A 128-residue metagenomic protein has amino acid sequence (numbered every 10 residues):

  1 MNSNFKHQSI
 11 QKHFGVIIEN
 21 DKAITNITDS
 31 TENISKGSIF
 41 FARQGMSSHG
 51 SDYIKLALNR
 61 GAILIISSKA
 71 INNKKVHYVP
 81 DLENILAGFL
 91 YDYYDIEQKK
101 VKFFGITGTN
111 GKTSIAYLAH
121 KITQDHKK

Functional and structural regions predicted by a protein language model:
M1-G88, D92: N-terminal leader/targeting and accessory segments in enzymes
Q8-Q11, I85-K128: Phosphate-binding loop of NTP-binding sites
